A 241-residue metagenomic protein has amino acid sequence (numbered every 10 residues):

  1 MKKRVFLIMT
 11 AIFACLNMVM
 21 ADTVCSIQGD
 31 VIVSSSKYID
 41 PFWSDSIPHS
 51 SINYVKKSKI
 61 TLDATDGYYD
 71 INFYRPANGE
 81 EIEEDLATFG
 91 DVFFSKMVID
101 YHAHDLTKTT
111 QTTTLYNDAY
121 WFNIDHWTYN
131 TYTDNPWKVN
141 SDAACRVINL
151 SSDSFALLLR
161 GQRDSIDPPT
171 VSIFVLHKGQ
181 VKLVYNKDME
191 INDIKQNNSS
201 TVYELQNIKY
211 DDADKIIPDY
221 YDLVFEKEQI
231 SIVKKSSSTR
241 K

Functional and structural regions predicted by a protein language model:
M1-R4: Positively charged n-region of N-terminal signal peptides that target proteins for export
I8-N17: Bacterial N-terminal signal peptides
A21-L62, N78-G79, P169-K241: Acidic, small-residue rich beta-repeat scaffolds with periodic aromatic anchors
V33, T61-A87, F93-S95, D153-G161 (+2 more regions): Short beta-strand elements that form the blades of beta-propeller/WD-repeat-like and other beta-sheet-rich scaffold
S35-W43, T109-W137: Surface-exposed loop and turn segments in beta-propeller and other repeat-based domains that flank or scaffold
I52-K57, T131-C145: Signature of short aromatic-glycine-proline-rich micro-motifs recurring in repeat-based ectodomains
F94-Y101, V171-H177: Beta-propeller blade signature
Y116, V139, D188-N192: Short coil/turn segments at the loop-to-beta-strand junctions that recur within blades of beta-propeller repeat folds
